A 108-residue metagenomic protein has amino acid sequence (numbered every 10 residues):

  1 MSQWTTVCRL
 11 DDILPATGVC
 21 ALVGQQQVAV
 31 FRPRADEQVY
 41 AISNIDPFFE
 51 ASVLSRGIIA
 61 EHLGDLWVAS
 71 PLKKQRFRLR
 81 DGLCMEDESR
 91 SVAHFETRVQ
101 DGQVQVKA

Functional and structural regions predicted by a protein language model:
M1-D65, A69, R78-L79, S91-A108: N-terminal pre-ligand scaffold of iron-sulfur
K73: Short beta-strand-centered segments that line the small-molecule binding cleft or hinge of alpha/beta clamshell
E88: Active-site loop/oxyanion-hole signature of alpha/beta-hydrolase fold enzymes
